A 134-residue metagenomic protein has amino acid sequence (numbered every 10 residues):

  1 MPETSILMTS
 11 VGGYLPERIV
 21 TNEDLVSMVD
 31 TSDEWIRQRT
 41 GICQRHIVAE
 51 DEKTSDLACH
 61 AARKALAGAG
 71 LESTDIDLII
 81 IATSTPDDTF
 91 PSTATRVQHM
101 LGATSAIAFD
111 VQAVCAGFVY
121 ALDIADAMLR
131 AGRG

Functional and structural regions predicted by a protein language model:
M1-D77, L101: Conserved "HGTGT" condensation-loop signature of ketosynthase/thiolase-family condensing enzymes that catalyze
L7, I80, D110: Conserved beta-strand segments that form the floor/walls of ligand-binding pockets within enzyme and binding domains
R37-D56, T83-G134: Conserved catalytic cysteine-centered active-site region of acyl-thioester-dependent Claisen-condensing enzymes
D77-T83: Short glycine-rich or small-residue beta-strand-to-loop segments that form or flank ligand, phosphate, metal/Fe-S
